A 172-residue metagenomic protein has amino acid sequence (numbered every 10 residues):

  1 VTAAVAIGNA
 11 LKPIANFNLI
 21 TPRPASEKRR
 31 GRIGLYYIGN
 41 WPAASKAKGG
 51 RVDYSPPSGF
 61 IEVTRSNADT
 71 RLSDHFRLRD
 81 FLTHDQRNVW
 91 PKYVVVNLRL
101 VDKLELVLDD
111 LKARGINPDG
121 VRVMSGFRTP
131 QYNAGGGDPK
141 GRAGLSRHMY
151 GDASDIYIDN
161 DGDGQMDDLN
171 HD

Functional and structural regions predicted by a protein language model:
V1-K28: Beta-strand-enriched, solvent-exposed domains that form extended recognition/catalytic surfaces
S26-F60: Compositionally biased low-complexity segments at domain edges in trafficked proteins and select soluble regulators
F60-P118: Active-site acidic/histidine clusters and adjacent loop/turn architecture that either coordinate catalytic ions
K103-P139: Extended, low-complexity, intrinsically disordered C-terminal regulatory tails of eukaryotic serine/threonine kinases
S125-F127, I158-G162: A mature extracytoplasmic/lumenal domain signature
P130-Y157: Short, surface-exposed glycine/acidic/tryptophan-bearing loops
N160-D172: Acidic, glycine-anchored loop motifs typical of Ca2+
